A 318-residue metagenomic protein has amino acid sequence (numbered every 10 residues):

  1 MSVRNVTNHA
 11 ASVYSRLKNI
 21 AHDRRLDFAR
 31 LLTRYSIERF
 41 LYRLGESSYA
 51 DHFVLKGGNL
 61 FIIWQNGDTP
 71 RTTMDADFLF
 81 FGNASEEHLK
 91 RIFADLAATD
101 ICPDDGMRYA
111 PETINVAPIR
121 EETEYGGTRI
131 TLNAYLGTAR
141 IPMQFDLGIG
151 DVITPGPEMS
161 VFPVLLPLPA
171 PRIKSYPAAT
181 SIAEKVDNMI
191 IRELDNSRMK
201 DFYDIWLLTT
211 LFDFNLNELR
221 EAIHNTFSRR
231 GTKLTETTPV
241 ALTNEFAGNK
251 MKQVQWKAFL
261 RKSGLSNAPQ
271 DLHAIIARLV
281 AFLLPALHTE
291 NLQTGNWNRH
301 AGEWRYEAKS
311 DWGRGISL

Functional and structural regions predicted by a protein language model:
M1-F53, I62-T72, A76, F80-L318: Structured mid-to-C-terminal alpha-helical surface segments
